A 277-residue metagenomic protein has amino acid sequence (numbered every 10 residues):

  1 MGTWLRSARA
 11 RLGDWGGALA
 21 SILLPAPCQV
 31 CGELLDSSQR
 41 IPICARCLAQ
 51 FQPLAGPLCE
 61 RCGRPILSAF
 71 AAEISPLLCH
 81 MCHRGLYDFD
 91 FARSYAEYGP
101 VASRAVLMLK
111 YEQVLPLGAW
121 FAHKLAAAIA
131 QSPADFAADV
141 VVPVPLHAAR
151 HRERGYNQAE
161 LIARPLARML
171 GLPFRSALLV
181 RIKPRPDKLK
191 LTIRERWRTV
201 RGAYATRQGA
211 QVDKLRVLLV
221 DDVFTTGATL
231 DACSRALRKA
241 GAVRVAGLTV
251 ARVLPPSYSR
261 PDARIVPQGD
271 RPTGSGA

Functional and structural regions predicted by a protein language model:
M1-F51: N-terminal cysteine/histidine-rich coordination modules
G2-R9, D14-G16, P25, R164 (+1 more regions): PRPP/pyrophosphate-binding module of the type I phosphoribosyltransferase fold
S21, V140-V141, R216: Hydrophobic alpha-helical transmembrane segments of integral membrane proteins, especially lipid-exposed positions
L24-A26, V142-V144, L172: Hydrophobic alpha-helix-in-membranes signature
S38, V140, L170-V180: A short coil-to-beta-strand element that immediately follows conserved catalytic motifs
S38-I41, H151, P255: Glycine/Thr-rich phosphate-binding loops of Rossmann-like dinucleotide-binding domains
Q39, L54, F136-A137, P173-F174 (+1 more regions): Alpha-helix N-cap and coil->helix boundary residues
A49-M169, L189, I193: Extended interfacial segments that mediate partner engagement and assembly in macromolecular machines
